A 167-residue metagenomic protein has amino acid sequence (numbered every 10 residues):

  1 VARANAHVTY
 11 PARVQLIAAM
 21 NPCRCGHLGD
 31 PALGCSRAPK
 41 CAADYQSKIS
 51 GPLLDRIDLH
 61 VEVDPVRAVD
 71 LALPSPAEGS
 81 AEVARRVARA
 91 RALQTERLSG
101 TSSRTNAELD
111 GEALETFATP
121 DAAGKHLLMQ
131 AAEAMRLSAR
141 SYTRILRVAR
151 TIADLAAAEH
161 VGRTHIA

Functional and structural regions predicted by a protein language model:
V1-A167: Basic, amphipathic alpha-helical bundle interface domains used for macromolecular binding and assembly
